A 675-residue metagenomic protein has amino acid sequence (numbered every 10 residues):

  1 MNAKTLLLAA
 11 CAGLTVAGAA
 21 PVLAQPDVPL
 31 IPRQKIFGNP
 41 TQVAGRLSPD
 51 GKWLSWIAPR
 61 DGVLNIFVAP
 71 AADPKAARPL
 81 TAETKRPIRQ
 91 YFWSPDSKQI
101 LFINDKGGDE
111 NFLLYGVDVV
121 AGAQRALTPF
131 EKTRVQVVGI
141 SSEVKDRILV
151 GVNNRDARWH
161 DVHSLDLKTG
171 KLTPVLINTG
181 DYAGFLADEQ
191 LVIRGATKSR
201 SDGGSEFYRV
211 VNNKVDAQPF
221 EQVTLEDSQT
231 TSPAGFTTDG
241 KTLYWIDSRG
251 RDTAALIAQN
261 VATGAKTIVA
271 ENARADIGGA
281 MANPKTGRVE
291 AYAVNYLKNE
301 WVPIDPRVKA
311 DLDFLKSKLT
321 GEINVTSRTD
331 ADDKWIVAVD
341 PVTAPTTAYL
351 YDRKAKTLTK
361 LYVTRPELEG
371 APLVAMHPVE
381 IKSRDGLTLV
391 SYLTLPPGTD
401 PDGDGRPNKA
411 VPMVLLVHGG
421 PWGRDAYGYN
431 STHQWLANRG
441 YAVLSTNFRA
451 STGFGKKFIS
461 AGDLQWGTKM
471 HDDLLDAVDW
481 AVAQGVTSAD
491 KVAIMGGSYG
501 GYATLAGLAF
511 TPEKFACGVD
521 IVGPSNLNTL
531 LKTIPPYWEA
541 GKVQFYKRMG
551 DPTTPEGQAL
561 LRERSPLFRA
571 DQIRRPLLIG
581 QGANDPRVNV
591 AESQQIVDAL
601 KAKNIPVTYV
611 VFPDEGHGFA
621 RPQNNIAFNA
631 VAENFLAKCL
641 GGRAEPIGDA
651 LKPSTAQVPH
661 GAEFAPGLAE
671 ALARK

Functional and structural regions predicted by a protein language model:
M1-L8: Bacterial N-terminal signal peptides that target proteins for export
A9-G18: Bacterial N-terminal signal peptides
A20-A24: Sec/Tat signal peptide C-region and signal peptidase I cleavage site
P26-D61, N65-I66: Mature N-terminal segment immediately following signal peptide/propeptide cleavage in secreted/periplasmic
G38-P40, D61-I66, E83-R89, P95-V390 (+3 more regions): Peripheral, non-catalytic segments that deliver or gate enzyme domains
W56-A82: Beta-propeller domains
T364-A493, G497-S498, A503, S525 (+1 more regions): Cap/lid segment of the alpha/beta-hydrolase catalytic domain
T446-K675: Active-site-proximal cap/loop segments of hydrolase catalytic domains
